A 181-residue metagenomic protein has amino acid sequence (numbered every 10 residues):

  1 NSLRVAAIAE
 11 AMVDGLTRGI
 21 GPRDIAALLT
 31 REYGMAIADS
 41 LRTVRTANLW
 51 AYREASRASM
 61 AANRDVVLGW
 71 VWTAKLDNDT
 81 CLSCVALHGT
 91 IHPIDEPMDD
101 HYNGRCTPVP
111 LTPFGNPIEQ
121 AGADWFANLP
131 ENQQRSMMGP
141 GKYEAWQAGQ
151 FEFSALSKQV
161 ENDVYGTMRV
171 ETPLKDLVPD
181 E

Functional and structural regions predicted by a protein language model:
N1-H101, P110-E181: Domain-core detector
